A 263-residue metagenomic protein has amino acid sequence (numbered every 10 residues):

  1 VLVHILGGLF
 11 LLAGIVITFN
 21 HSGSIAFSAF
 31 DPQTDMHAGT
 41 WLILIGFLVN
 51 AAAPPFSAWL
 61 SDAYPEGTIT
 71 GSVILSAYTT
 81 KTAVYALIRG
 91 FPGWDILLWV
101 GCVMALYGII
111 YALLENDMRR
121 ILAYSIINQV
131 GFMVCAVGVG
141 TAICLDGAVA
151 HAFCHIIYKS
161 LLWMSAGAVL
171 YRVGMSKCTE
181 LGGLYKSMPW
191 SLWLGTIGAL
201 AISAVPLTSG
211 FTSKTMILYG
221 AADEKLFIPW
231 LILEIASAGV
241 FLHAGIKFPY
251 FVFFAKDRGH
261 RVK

Functional and structural regions predicted by a protein language model:
V1-V262: Hydrophobic transmembrane alpha-helices and their helix-loop junctions in integral membrane proteins
